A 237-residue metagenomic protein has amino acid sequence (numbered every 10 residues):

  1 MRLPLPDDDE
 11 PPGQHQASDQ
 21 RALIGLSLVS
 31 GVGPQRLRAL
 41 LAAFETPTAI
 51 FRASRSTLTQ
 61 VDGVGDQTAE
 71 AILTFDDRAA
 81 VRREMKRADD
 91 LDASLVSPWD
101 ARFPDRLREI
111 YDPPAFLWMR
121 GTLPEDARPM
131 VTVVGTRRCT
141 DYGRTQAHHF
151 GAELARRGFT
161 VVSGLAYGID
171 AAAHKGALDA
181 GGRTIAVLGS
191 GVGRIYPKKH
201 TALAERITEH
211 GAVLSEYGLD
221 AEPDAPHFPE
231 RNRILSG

Functional and structural regions predicted by a protein language model:
M1-D19, D89, S97-G237: Glycine-biased, small-residue-rich flexible motifs in mid-sequence functional cores and linkers
M1-R102: Short, small/acidic-rich helices and loops at N termini and domain boundaries of DNA replication/processing enzymes
